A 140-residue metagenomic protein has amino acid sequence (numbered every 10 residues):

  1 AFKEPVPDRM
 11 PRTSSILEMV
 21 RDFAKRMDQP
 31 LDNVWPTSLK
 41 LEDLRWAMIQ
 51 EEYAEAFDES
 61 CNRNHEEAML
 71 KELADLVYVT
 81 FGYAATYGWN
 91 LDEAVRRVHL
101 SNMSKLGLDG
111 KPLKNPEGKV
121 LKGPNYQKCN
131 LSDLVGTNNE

Functional and structural regions predicted by a protein language model:
A1-E140: Flexible "arm" and connector segments at domain edges
